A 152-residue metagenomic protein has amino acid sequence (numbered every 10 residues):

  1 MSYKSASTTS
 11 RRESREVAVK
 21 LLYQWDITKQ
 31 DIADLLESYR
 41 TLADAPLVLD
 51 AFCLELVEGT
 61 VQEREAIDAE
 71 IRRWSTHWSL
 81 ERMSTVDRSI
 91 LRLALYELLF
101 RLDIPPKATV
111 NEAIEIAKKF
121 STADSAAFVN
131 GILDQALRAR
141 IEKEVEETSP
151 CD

Functional and structural regions predicted by a protein language model:
M1-D152: N-terminal interaction/assembly modules
